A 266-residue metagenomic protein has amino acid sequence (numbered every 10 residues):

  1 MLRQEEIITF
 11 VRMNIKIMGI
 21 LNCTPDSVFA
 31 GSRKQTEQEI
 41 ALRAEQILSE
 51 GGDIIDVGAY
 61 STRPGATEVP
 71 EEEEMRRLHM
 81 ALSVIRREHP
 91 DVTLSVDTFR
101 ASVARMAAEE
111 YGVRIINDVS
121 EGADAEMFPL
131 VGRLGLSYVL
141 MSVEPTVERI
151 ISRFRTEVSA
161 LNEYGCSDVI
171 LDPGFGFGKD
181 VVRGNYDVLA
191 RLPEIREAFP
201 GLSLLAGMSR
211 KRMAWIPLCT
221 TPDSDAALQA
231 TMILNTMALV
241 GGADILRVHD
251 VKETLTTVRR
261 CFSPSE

Functional and structural regions predicted by a protein language model:
L2-E5, M13-K16: Extreme N-terminal starter segment of soluble prokaryotic enzymes
L2-Q4, S27-Q46, T62-M80, V84 (+6 more regions): Active-site-adjacent loop and "lid" segments of alpha/beta metabolic enzymes
N14-I20, Q46-A59: N-terminal glycine-rich anion-binding loops that anchor highly charged ligand groups
N22-D26: Short polar catalytic/cofactor-binding loops
I55, E88, T93-V96: Flavin-dependent oxidoreductase catalytic cores
